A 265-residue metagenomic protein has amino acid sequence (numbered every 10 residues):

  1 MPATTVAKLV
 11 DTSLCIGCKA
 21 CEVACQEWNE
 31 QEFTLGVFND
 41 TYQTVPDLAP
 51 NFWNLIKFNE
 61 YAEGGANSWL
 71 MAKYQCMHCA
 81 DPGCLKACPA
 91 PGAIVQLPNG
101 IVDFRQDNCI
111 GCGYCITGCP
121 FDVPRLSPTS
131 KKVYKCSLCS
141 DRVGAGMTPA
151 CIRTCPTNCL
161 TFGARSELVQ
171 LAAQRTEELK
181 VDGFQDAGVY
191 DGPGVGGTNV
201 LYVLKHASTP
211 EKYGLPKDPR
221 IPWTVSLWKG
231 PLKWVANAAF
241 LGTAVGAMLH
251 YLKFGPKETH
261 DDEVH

Functional and structural regions predicted by a protein language model:
M1-H265: Non-ligating segments of multi-cofactor redox enzymes
